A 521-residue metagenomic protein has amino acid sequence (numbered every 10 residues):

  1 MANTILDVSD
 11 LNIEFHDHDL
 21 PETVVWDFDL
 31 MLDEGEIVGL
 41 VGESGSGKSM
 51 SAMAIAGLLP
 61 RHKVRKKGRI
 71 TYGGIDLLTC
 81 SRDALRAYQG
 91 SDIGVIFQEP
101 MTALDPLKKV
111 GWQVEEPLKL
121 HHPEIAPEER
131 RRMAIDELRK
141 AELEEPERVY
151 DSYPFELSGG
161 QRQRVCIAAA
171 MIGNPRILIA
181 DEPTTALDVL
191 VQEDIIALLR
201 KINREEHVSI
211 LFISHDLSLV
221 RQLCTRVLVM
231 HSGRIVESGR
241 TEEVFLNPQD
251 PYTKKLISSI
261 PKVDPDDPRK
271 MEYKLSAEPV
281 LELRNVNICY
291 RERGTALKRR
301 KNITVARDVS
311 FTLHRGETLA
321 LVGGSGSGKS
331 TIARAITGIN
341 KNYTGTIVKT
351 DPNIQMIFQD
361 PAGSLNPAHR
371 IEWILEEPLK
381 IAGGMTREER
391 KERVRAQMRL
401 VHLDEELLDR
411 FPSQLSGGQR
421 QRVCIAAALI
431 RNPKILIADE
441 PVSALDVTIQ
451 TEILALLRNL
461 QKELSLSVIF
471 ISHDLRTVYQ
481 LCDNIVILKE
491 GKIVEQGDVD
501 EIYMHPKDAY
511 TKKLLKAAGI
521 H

Functional and structural regions predicted by a protein language model:
E129-R148, E389-E406, L515-K516: Conserved ABC ATPase "signature" region
S152-L157, Q161, F411-L415, Q419: Conserved ABC ATPase signature
I172-R176, I430-K434: A short, proline-enriched helix->beta-strand linker immediately N-terminal to the Walker B motif in ABC-type P-loop
V220-Q222, V478-Q480: A short, surface-exposed alpha-helical micro-motif characterized by mixed small hydrophobic and charged/polar residues
I235-G239, N247, Q496-G497, H505: ABC ATPase "signature
